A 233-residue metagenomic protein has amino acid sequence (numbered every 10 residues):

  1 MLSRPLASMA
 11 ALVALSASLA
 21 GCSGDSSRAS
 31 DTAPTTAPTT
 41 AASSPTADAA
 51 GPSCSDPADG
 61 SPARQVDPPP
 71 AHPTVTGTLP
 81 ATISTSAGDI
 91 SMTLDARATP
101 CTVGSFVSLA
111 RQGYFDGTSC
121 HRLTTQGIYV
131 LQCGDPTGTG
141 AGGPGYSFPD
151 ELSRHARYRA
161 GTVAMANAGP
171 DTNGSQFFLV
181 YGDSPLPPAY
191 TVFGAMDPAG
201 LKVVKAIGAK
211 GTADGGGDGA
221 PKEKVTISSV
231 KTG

Functional and structural regions predicted by a protein language model:
L2-G233: Cyclophilin-like peptidyl-prolyl cis-trans isomerases
